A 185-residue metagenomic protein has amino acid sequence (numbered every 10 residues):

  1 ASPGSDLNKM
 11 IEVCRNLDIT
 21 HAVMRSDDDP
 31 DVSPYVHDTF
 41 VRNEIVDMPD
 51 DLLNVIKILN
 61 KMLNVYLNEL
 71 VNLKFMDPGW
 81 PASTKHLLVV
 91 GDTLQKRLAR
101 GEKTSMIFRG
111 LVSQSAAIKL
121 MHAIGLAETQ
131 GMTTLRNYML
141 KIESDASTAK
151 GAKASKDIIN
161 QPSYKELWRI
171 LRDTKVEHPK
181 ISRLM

Functional and structural regions predicted by a protein language model:
N8-M10, I19-S33, D50-M185: Helicase motor interdomain insertion/brace
R15-L17: Conserved helicase RecA-like core
M24, F40-V46: Short amphipathic
Y35-D38: Short, flexible turn/loop "capping" segments at secondary-structure junctions
